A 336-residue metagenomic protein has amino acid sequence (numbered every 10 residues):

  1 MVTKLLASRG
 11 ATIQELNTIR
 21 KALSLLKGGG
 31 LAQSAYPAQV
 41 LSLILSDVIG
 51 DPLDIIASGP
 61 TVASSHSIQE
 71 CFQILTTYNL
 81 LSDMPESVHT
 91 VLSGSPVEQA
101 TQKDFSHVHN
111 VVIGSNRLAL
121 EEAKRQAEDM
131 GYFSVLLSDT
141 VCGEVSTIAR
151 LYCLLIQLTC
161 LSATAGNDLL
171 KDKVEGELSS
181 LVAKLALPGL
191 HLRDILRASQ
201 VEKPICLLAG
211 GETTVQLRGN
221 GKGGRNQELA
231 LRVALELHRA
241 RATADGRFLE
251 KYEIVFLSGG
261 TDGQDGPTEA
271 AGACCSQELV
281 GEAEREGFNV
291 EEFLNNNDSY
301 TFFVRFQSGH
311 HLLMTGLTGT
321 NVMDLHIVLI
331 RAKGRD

Functional and structural regions predicted by a protein language model:
M1-G10, S64-N79, R218-F256: Gly/Ser/Thr-rich active-site loops/lids in small-molecule metabolic enzymes that frequently grip phosphoryl groups
M1-I13, V112-I113, R125-L137, Q216 (+3 more regions): Alpha/propeptide regions of enzymes that mature by internal proteolysis
M1-I19, L53-I55, P60-V88, S258-A270: Glycine-rich phosphate-binding loop plus the immediately following alpha-helix
M1-I55, P60-A63, D298, R305-G309 (+1 more regions): Glycine-rich, mobile lid/loop segments that gate access to catalytic sites or pores
T12-R20, L80-Q99, D129-G143, L161-L185 (+4 more regions): Flexible, glycine/charged-enriched surface loops at secondary-structure junctions
A35-L41, A57, V62-G166, L185-L190: Accessory alpha-helical/coil subdomains and C-terminal extensions that flank or cap enzyme catalytic cores
V145-L154, V182-A198, V215-L229, G266-C275: Short glycine/threonine-rich loop-to-helix capping motif typified by GTGT followed within a few residues by an Asp-Pro
A234-D336: Internal helix-turn-beta structural module
